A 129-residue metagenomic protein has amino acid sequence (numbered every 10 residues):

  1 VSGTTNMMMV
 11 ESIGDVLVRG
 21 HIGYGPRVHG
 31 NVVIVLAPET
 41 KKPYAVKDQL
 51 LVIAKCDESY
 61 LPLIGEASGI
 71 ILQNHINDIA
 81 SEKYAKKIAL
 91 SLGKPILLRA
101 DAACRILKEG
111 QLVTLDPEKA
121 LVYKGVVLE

Functional and structural regions predicted by a protein language model:
V1-E129: Non-catalytic, soluble scaffold/interaction modules
